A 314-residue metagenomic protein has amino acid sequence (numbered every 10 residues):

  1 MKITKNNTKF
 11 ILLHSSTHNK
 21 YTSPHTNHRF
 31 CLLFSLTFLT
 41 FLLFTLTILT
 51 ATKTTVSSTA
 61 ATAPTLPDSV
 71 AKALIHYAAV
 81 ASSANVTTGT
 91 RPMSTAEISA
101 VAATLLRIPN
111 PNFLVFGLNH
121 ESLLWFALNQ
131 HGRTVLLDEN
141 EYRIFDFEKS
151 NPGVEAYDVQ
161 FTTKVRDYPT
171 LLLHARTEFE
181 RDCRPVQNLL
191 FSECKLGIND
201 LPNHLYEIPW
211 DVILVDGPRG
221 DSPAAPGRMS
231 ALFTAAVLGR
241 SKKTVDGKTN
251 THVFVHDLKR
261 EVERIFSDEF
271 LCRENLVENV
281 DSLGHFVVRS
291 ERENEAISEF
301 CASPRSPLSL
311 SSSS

Functional and structural regions predicted by a protein language model:
K2-T62: N-terminal signal-anchor transmembrane helix specifying type II single-pass membrane topology of secretory-pathway
I48-T50, A60-A78: Extracellular "leader-to-stem" segments immediately downstream of a signal peptide or signal-anchor in secreted/lumenal
S69-N110, P218-A224: Glycine-rich phosphate-binding "P-loop"
T95-T170: SAM cofactor-binding core of SAM-dependent methyltransferases, primarily the Rossmann-like beta-alpha-beta module
P109-P111, H131, I208-W210, K248-N250: A general structural motif
G117, E121-L124, N129, L189-L205 (+2 more regions): A conserved donor-nucleotide-binding helix/loop in the catalytic core of Leloir-type glycosyltransferases
E148-P209: S-adenosyl-L-methionine
V212-S314: C-terminal substrate-binding/active-site "lid" region of AdoMet-derived donor-dependent transferases
